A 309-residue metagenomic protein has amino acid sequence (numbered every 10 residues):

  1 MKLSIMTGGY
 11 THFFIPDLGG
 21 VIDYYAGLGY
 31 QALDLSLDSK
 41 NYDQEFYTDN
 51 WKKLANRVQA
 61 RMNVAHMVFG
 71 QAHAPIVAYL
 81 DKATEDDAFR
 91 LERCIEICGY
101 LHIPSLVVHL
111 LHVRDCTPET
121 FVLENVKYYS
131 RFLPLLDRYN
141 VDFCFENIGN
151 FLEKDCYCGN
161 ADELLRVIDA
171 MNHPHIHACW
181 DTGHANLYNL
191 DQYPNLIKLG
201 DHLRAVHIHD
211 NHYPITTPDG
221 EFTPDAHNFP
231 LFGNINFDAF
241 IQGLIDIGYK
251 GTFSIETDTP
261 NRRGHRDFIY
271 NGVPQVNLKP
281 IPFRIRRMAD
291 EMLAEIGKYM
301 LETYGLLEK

Functional and structural regions predicted by a protein language model:
M1-G8, A65-A78, T217: N-terminal small/glycine-rich loop or linker at the start of catalytic domains across soluble metabolic enzymes
M1-T7, T11, I15-G29, H102 (+2 more regions): Histidine-acidic metal/acid-base catalytic patches
G9-T11, L37-N41, P75-A78, L110-R114 (+4 more regions): Active-site-proximal loop/turn and secondary-structure-junction residues that shape catalytic pockets, frequently
G19-G20, N56-R57, R61-V64, L80-H177 (+4 more regions): Active-site acidic/histidine proton-transfer and metal-coordination neighborhood in alpha/beta enzyme cores
Q31-A32, V68, P104, D142 (+1 more regions): Residue-level detector of anion-binding/catalytic polar loops
D34, Q71, V107, C144 (+3 more regions): Conserved beta-strand positions in the central sheet of alpha/beta enzyme cores
D34-Q59, H112, C116: Glycine-rich, proline-tolerant flexible connector loops at the mouths of alpha/beta enzymes
F46-D49, A78-F89, L231: Short coil/turn segments at secondary-structure boundaries
